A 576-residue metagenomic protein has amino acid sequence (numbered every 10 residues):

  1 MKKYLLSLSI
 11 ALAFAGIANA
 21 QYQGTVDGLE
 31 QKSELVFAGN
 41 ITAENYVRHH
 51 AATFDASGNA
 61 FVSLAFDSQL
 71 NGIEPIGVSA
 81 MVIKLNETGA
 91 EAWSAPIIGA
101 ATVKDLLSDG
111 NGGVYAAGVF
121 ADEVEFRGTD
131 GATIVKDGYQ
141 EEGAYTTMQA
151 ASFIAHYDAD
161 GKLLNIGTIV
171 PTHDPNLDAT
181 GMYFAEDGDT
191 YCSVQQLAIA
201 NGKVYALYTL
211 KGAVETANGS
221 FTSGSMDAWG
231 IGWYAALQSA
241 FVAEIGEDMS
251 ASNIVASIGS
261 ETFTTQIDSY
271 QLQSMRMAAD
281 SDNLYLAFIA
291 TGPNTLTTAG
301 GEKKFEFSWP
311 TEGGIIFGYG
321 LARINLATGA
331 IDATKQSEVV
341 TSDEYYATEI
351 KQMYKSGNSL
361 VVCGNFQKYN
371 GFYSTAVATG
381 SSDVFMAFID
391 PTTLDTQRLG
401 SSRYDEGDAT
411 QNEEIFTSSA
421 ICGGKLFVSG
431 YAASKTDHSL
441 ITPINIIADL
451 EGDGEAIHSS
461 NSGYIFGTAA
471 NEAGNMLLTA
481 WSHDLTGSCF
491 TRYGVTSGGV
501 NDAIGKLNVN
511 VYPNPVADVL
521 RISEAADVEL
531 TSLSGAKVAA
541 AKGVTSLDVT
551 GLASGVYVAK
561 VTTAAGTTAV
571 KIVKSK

Functional and structural regions predicted by a protein language model:
M1-V26: Bacterial Sec-dependent N-terminal signal peptides
K3-L6, F120, A539: Short, basic/polar N-terminal leader/transit segment immediately after the initiator methionine
L5-L6, L478, G566: Intrinsically disordered, low-complexity repeat segments enriched in small/polar residues
S7-I10, F14, E87, S108-D109 (+9 more regions): Generic detector of low-complexity/intrinsically disordered segments and short hydrophobic N-terminal stretches
L8, A92, T102, L164 (+10 more regions): A broad, structure-centric signal for solvent-exposed, well-ordered loop/edge residues that line or flank functional
Q21-G498: A sequence-level/structural motif corresponding to short, flexible coil/turn segments enriched in small polar residues
A503-Y512, V516-K576: C-terminal outer-membrane/trafficking sorting elements
